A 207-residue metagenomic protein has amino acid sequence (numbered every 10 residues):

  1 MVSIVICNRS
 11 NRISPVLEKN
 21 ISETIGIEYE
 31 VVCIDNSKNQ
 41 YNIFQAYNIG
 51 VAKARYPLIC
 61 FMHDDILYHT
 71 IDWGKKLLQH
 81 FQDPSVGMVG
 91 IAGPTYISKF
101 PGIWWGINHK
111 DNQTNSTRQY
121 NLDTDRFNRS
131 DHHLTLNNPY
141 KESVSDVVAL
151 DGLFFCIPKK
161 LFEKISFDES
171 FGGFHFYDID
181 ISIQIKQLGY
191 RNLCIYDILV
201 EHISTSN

Functional and structural regions predicted by a protein language model:
M1-E23, V32-C33: N-proximal low-complexity "stem/linker" segments adjacent to membrane-targeting elements
E18, N48, Y56, T70-Q82 (+1 more regions): Short alpha-helix within the catalytic core of nucleotide-sugar-dependent glycosyltransferases
K38-K53: Glycine-rich, basic loop-to-helix element that forms the pyrophosphate-binding segment of sugar-nucleotide handling
Q40, L67, I71-L122: Conserved donor NDP-sugar-binding/catalytic core segment of glycosyltransferases
I59: Short aromatic/hydrophobic "clamp" motif used to bind/position activated sugar donors
M62-D64: Catalytic metal- and UDP-sugar-binding loop of GT-A-like glycosyltransferases, i.e., residues flanking the conserved
L122-I157: A recurrent flexible, glycine/aromatic-enriched loop bordering the glycosyltransferase active site that acts as
A149-L150, K159, E163-E201: Donor nucleotide-sugar recognition loop
